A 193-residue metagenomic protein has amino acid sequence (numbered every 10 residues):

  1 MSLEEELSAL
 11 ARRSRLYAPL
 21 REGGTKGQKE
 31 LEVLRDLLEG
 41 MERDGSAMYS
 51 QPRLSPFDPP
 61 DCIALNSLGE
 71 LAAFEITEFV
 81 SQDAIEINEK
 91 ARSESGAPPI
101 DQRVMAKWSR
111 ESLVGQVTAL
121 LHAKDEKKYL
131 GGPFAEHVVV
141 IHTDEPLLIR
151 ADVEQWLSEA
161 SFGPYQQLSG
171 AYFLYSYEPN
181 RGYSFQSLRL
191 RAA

Functional and structural regions predicted by a protein language model:
M1-F57, T77-A193: Metal-dependent nuclease catalytic core centered on acidic motifs
S50, E70-A72: Charge-biased, low-complexity intrinsically disordered regions
S55-D58, I63-N66: Extended, H/D-rich, highly charged conserved domains that either
C62-A64, A72-E78: Conserved catalytic cores of phosphodiester-cleaving nucleases, focusing on short active-site segments
N66-L68, K128: Short amphipathic alpha-helices and their capping/turn segments at secondary-structure boundaries
L68-E70, A135: Short glycine/proline-enriched coil/turn segments at helix->beta-strand junctions
